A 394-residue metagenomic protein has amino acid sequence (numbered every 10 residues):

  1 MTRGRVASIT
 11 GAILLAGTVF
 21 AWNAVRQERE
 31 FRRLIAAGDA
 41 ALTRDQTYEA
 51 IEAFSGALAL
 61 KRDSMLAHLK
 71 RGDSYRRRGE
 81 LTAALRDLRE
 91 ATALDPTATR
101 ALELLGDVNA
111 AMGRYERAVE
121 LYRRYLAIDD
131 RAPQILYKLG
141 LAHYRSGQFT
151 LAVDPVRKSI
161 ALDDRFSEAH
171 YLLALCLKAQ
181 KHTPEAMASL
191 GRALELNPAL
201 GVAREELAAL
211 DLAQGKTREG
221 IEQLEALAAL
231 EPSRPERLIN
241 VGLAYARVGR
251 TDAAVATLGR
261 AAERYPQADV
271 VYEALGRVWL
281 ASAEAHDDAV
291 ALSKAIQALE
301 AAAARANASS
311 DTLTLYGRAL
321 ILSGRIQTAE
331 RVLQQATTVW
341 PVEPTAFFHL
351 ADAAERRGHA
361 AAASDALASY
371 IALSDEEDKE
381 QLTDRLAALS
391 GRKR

Functional and structural regions predicted by a protein language model:
E30-L60, K70-D73, R77, D107-A111 (+2 more regions): Alpha-helical segment of the N-proximal tetratricopeptide repeat
F31, M65-L66, T99-R100, P133-Q134 (+7 more regions): Helix-start (N-cap) detector for alpha-helical repeat units in TPR-like alpha-solenoids, especially tetratricopeptide
D45-A53, R77-E90, R100, A111-R124 (+7 more regions): Structural signature of tandem alpha-helical TPR/SEL1-like repeats, specifically the intra-repeat loop/turn
L60, L94, I128, L162 (+6 more regions): Structural marker of alpha-solenoid helical repeat scaffolds
R277-E284, E300, S309-G324: Alpha-helical adaptor scaffolds
R356, S364-R394: Terminal, low-structured helical/coil segments at or just beyond the last alpha-helical repeat
